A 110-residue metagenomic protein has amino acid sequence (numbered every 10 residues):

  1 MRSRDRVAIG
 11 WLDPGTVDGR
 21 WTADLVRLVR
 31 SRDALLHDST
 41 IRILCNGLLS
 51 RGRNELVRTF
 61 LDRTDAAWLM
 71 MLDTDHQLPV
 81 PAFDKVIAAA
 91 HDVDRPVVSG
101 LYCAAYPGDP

Functional and structural regions predicted by a protein language model:
M1-G47, R51: N-proximal low-complexity "stem/linker" segments adjacent to membrane-targeting elements
V7, A66, D94-R95: Local beta-strand N-terminus motif with an aromatic residue
D24, E55, A82-V86: A short acidic, amphipathic alpha-helical/loop segment
S31, L35, T59-R63, A89-V93: Alpha-helix C-cap/termination motif
N46, D75, A88-A89: Polar low-complexity intrinsically disordered regions
N54-W68: Active-site nucleotide-sugar/metal-binding loop of Leloir-type enzymes
A66-Q77: Short beta-strand-to-loop acidic/aromatic patch adjacent to the donor-nucleotide binding site
P79-P110: Conserved catalytic core of nucleotide-sugar-dependent glycosyltransferases
